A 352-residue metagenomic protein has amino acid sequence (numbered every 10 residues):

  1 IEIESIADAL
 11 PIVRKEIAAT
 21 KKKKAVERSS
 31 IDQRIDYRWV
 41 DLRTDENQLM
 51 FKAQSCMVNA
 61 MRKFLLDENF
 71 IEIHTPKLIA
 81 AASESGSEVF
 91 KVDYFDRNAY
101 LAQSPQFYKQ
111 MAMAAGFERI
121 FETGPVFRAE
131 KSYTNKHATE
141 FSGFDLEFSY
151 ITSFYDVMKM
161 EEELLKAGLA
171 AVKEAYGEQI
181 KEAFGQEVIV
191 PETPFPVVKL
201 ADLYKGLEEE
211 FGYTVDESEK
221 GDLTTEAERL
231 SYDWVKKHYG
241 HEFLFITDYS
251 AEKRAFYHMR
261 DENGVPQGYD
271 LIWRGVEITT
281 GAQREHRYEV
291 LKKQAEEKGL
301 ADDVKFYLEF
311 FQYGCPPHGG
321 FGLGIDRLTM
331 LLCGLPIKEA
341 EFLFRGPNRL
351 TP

Functional and structural regions predicted by a protein language model:
I1-P352: Class II aminoacyl-tRNA synthetase catalytic cores and aaRS-like
